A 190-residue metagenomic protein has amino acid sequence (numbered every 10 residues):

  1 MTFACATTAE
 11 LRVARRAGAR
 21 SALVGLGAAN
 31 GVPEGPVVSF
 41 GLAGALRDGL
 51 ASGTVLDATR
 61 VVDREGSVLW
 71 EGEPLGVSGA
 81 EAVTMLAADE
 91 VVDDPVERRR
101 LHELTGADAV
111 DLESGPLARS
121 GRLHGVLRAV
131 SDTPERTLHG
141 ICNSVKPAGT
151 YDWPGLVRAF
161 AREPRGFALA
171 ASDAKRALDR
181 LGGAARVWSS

Functional and structural regions predicted by a protein language model:
M1-S190: Glycine-rich phosphate- or other oxyanion-binding loops that anchor nucleotides, phosphorylated ligands
